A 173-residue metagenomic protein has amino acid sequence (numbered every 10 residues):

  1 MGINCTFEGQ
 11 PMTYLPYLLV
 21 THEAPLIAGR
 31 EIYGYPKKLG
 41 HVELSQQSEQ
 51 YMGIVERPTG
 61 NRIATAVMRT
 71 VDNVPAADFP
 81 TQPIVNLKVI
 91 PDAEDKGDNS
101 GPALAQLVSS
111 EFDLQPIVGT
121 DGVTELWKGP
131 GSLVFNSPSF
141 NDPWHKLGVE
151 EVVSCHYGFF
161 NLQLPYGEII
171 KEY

Functional and structural regions predicted by a protein language model:
M1-I63: Structured, non-membrane catalytic/scaffold regions adjacent to prosthetic-group chemistry
P36-Y173: Interaction-surface and assembly-scaffold signal
